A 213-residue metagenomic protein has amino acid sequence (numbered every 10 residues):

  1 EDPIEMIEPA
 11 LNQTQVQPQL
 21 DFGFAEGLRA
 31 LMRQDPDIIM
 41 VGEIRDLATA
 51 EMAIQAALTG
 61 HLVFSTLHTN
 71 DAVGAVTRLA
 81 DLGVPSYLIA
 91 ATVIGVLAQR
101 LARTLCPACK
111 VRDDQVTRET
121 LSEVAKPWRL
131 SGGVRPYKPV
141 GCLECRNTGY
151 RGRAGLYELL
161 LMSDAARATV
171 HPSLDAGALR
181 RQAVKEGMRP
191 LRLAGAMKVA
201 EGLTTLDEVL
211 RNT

Functional and structural regions predicted by a protein language model:
E1-T213: Short, flexible helix-loop junctions that flank or precede catalytic/ligand sites
